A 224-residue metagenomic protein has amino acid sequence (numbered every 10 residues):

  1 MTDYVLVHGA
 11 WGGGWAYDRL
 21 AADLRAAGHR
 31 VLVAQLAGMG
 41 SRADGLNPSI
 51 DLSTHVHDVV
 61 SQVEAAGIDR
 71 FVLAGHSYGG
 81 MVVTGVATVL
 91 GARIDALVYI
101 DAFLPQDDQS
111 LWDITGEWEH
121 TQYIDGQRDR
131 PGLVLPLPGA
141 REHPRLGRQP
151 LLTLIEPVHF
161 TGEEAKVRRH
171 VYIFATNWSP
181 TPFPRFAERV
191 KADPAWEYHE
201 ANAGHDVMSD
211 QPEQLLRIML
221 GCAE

Functional and structural regions predicted by a protein language model:
T2-A43, V89: Conserved HGGG/HGGXW glycine-rich cap/lid loop of the alpha/beta-hydrolase fold
R30, G38-F71, T88, W112-E117: Active-site loop/oxyanion-hole signature of alpha/beta-hydrolase fold enzymes
Q35, V72, D95-V98: Residue in the alpha/beta-hydrolase core beta-strand immediately N-terminal to the catalytic nucleophile
A74-G79, V83: Gly/Ala-rich beta-loop-alpha elbow adjacent to hydrolase catalytic centers
T88-R130, H159, T181-E188: Flexible "cap/lid" loop of the alpha/beta hydrolase fold
P144-G162, W178: Active-site nucleophile elbow and catalytic-triad environment of alpha/beta-hydrolase enzymes
Y172-F174: Short beta-strand/loop motif that positions the catalytic acidic residue of the alpha/beta-hydrolase fold
T176-N202, D206-S209, Q214, G221-C222: Conserved loop-alpha-helix segment in the C-terminal half of the alpha/beta-hydrolase fold that carries the catalytic
